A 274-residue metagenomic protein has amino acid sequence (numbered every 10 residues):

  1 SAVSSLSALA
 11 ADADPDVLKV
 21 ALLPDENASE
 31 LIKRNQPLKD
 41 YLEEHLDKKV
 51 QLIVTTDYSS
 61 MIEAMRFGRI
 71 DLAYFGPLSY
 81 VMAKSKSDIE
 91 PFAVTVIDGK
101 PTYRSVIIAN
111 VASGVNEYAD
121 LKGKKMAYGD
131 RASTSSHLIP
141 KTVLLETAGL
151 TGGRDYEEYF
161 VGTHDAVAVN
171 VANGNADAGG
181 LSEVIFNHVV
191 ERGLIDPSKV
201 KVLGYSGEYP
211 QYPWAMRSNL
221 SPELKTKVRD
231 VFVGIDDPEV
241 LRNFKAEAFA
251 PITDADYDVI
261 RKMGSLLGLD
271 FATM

Functional and structural regions predicted by a protein language model:
A11-S79: Extracytoplasmic small-molecule ligand-binding "clamshell" domains of the periplasmic binding protein/Venus flytrap
P15-P37, Y209-Q211, A215-M274: An extracytoplasmic/periplasmic, membrane-proximal ligand-sensing/linker region
V20-E43, L78, P101-A168, V184: Bilobed "Venus flytrap"/periplasmic-binding protein-like clamshell domains and structurally analogous long
E44-I53, T147-V161, D196-K199, F271-M274: A local structural motif
L52-E63, G152-V169, E208-P210: Short helix-initiation/N-cap motifs at beta->coil->alpha
S59-A73, K86-S87, A119, H164-V184: Short helices/loops that flank or line small-molecule/ion binding pockets
P77-K86, P140-E146, A172-N173, D177-P197: A ligand-binding cleft/hinge motif common to bilobed small-molecule-binding domains
I89-K100, R154-E157, V190-E208: Short beta-strand->loop
